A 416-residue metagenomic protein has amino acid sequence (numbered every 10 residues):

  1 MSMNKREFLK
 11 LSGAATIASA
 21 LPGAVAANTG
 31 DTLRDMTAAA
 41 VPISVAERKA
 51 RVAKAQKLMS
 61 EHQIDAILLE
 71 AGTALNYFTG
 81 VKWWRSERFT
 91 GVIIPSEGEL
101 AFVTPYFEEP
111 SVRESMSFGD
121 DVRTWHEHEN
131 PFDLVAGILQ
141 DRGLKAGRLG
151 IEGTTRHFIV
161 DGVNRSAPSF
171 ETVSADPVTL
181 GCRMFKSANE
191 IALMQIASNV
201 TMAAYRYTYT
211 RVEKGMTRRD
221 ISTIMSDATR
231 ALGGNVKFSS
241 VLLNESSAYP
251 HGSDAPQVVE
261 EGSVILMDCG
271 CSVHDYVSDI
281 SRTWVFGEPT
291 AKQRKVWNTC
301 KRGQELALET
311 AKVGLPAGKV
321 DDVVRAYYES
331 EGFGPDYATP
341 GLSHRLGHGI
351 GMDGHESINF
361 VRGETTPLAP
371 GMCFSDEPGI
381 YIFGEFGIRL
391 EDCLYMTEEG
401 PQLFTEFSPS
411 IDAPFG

Functional and structural regions predicted by a protein language model:
S2-G416: Active-site neighborhoods and metal-handling regions in enzymes and metal-associated proteins
